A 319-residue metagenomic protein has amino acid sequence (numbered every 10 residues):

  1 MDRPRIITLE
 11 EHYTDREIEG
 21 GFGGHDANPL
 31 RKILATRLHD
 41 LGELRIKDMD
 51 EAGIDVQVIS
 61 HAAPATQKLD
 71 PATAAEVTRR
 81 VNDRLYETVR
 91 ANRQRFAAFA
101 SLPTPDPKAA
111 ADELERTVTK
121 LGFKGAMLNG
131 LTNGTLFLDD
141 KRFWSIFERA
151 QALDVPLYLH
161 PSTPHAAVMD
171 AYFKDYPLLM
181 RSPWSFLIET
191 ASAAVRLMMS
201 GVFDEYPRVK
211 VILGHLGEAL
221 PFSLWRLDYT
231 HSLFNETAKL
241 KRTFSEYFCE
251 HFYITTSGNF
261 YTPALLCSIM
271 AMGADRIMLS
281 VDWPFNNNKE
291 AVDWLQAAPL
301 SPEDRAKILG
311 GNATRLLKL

Functional and structural regions predicted by a protein language model:
M1-L9, Y13-V56, D83-A91, D112-R116 (+7 more regions): Mid-to-C-terminal alpha-helical segments outside catalytic/metal-binding sites
R3-R5, H12-H39, H165-T190, L227-H251: Active-site gating loops and adjacent loop-to-helix segments of metal-dependent hydrolytic enzymes
I7-L9, Q57-I59, A97-A100, A126-L128 (+4 more regions): Hydrophobic faces of well-ordered beta-strands that scaffold small-molecule active sites in alpha/beta enzyme cores
T14-E17, A65-Q67, P105-D106, N133-G134 (+4 more regions): Active-site environment of divalent metal-dependent phosphoester hydrolases
G21-G24, A72-A74, E113-L114, D140-F143 (+4 more regions): Short, glycine/charged-enriched secondary-structure capping and boundary segments
D55, S60-A193, S200: Active-site gating/metal-coordination segments in enzymes
L121-K124, Q151-P156, D175-L178, Y206-R208 (+2 more regions): Glycine-enriched alpha-helix->loop->beta-strand junction motifs that scaffold or abut catalytic
M198-Y247: Aromatic-lined glycan-binding groove of carbohydrate-active enzymes
